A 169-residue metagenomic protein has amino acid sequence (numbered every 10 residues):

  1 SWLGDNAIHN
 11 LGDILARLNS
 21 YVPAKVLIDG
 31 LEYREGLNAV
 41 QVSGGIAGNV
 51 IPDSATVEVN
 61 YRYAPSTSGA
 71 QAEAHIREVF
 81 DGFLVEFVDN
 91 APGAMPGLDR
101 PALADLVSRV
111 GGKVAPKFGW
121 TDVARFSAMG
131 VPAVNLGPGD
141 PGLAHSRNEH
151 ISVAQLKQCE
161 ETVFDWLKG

Functional and structural regions predicted by a protein language model:
S1-G169: Metal-dependent amide/peptide-bond hydrolase catalytic core, centered on the "pita-bread" metallohydrolase fold
